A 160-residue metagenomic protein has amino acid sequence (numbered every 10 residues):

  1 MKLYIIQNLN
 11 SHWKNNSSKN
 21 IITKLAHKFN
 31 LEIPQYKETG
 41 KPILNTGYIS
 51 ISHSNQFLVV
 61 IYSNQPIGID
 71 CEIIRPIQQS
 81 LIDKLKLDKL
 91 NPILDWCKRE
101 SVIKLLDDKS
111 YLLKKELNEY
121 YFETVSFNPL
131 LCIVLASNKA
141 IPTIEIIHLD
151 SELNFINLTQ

Functional and structural regions predicted by a protein language model:
M1-Q160: Core catalytic alpha/beta fold that binds nucleotide/phospho-ligands
